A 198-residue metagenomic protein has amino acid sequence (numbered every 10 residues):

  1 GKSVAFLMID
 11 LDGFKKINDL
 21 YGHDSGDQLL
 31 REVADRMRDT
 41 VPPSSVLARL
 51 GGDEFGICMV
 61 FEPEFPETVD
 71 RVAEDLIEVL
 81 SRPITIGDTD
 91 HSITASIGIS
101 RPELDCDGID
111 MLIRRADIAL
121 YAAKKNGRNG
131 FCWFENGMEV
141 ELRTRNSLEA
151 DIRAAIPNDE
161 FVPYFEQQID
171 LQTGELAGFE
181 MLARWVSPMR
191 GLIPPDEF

Functional and structural regions predicted by a protein language model:
G1-A5, D12-P42, A48-G52, G56-I57 (+4 more regions): Conserved long alpha-helical elements within nucleotide-processing catalytic cores of c-di-GMP signaling and class III
S3, D110-M111, N129, A177-E180 (+1 more regions): Short beta-strand edge/capping elements of PAS-family sensory modules
F6-M8, W133: Core hydrophobic beta-sheet residues of small sensory/regulatory alpha/beta domains, primarily PAS-family
D19, H23, V60-F61, K125 (+1 more regions): Short, conserved catalytic or interaction motifs in soluble domains
L47, D75, V79, T85 (+6 more regions): Cyclic nucleotide signaling catalytic output domains
F55, F61, L80-S81: Conserved catalytic/coupling elements of P-loop NTPase cores
C58-V69, G87-D90, A95-L112, G137-E141 (+2 more regions): Catalytic strand-loop-helix junctions within cyclic-nucleotide turnover domains
W133, T144-E197: Active-site core of bacterial EAL-family cyclic-dinucleotide phosphodiesterase domains
